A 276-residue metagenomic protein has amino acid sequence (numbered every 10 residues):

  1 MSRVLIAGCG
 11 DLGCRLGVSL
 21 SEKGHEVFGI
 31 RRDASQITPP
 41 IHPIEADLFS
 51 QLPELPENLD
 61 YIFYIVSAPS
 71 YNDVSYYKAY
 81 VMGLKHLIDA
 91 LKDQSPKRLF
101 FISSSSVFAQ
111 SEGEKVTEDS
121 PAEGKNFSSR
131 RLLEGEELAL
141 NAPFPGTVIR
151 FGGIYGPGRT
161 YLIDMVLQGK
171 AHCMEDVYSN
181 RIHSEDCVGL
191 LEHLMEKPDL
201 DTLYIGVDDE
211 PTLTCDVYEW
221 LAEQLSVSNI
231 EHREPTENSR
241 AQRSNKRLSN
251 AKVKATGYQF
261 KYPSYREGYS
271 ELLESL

Functional and structural regions predicted by a protein language model:
G13-C14: N-terminal Rossmann-fold NAD(P) dinucleotide-binding loop
I41-A90: NAD(P)H-binding glycine-rich loop region in Rossmannoid oxidoreductase-like domains and their noncatalytic homologs
H86-K125: Conserved Rossmann-fold NAD(P)-dependent oxidoreductase catalytic core, especially the SDR/UDP-sugar
E112-V148: Catalytic helix-loop patch of NAD(P)-dependent Rossmann-fold dehydrogenases
L133, A142, I154-Q168, H193-Y204: Glycine/proline-rich active-site loop of Rossmann-fold NAD(P)-dependent oxidoreductases
Y161-D164, C173-M195: Substrate-positioning beta->alpha
L190-H193, K197-N238: Mid/C-terminal beta-alpha module of Rossmann-like enzyme folds, strongest in SDR-family dehydrogenases/epimerases
A241-L276: C-terminal amphipathic/interface module of NAD(P)-dependent oxidoreductases and related NAD-binding regulators
